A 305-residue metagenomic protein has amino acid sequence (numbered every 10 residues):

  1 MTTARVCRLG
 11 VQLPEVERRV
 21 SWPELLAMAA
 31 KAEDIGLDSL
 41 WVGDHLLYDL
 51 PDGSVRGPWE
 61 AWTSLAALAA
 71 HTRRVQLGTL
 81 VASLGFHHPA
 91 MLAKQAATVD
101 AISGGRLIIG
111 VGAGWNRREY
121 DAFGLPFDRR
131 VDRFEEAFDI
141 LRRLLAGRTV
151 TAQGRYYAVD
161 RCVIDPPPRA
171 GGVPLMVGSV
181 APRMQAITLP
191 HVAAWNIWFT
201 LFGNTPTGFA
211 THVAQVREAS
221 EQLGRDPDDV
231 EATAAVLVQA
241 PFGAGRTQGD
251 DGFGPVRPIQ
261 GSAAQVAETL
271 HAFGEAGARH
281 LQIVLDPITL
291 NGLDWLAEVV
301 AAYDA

Functional and structural regions predicted by a protein language model:
M1-A305: Active-site-adjacent structural elements that line small-molecule/cofactor binding pockets in enzymes
